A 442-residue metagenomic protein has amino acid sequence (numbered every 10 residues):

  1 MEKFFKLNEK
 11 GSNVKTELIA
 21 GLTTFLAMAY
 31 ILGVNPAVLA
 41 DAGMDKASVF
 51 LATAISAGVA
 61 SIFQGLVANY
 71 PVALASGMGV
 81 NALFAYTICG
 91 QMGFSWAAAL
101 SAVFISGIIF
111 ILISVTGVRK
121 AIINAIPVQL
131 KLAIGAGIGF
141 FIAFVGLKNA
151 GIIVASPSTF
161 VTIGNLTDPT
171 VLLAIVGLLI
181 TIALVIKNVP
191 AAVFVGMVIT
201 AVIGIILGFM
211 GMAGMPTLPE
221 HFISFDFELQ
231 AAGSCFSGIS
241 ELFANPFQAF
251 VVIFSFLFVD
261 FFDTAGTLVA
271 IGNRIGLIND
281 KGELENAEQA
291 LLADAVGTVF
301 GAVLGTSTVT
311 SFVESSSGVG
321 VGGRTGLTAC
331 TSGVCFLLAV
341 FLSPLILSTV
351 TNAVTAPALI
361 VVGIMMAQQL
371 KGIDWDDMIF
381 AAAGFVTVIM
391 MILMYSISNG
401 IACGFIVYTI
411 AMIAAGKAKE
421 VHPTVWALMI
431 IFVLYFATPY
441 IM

Functional and structural regions predicted by a protein language model:
M1-N35, S56, S76-Y86, G90-I138 (+1 more regions): Helix-loop-helix junctions within the multi-pass membrane cores of secondary transporters/permeases
M1-S48, T162-I163, M197-E288, V433-L434: Helix-loop-helix hairpins and the membrane-proximal interhelical loops of multi-pass alpha-helical transport proteins
L18, V38, I122, A191 (+3 more regions): Residue-level signature of catalytic and energy-coupling elements of molecular machines, predominantly ATP/GTP-dependent
G43-I62: Loop-to-helix transition at the N-terminal end of transmembrane alpha-helices
L51, S101-F104, F254, L292 (+1 more regions): Internal alpha-helical transmembrane segments of multi-pass membrane proteins, especially GPCRs
A60-V72, I182-N188, S255-D263, D294-L304 (+3 more regions): Transmembrane alpha-helix interface/packing and boundary motifs in multi-pass membrane proteins, characterized by
M92-I206, M210, C330-M442: Membrane-embedded alpha-helical modules
